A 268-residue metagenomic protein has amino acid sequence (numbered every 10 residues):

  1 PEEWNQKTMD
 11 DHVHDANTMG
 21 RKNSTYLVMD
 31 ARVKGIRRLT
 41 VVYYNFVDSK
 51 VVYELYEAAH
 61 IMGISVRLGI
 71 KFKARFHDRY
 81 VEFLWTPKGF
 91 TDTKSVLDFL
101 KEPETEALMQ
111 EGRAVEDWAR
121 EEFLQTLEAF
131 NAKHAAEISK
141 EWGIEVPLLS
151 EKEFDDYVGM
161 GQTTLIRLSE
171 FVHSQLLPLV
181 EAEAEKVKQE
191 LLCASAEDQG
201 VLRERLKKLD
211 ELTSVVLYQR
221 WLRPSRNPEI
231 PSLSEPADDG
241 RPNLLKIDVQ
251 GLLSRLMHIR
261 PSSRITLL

Functional and structural regions predicted by a protein language model:
P1-Y80, P87-D92, L100, V201-L268: An N-terminally biased module of ancient metal coordination in phosphate/nucleic-acid-related enzymes
D48-E57, F83-L84, M109-R113, T126-A129: Noncatalytic linker/hinge segments flanking ATPase motor cores
S95-V215: Non-catalytic, alpha-helical, charged scaffold/linker segments that couple or flank catalytic or architectural cores
